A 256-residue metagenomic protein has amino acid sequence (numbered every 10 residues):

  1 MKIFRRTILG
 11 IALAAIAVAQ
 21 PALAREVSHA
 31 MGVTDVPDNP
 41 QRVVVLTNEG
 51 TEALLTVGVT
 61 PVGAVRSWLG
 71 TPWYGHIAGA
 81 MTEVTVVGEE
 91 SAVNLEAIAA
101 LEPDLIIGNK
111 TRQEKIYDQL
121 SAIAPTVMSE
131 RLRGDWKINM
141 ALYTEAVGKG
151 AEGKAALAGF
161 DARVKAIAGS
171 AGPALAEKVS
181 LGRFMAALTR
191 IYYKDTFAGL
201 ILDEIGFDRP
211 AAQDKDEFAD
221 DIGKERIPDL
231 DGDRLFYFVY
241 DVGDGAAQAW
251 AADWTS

Functional and structural regions predicted by a protein language model:
K2-A14, A19-E49, E152-S180, D241-A251: Bacterial Sec-exported substrate-binding components of ABC uptake systems
A24, P37-P40, T51, L55 (+11 more regions): Extracytoplasmic/secreted envelope proteins and their assembly/folding machinery, especially bacterial periplasmic
V27, V33-P37, R42-V44, V62 (+3 more regions): Mobile, glycine- and charge-enriched loop segments and immediately flanking short secondary-structure elements within
V33, K115-A186: Extracytoplasmic substrate-binding proteins
R42, G50-A97: A short, structured surface patch at a secondary-structure boundary
E49-E52, S67-G70, R112-K115, R133-D135 (+2 more regions): Solvent-exposed loop/turn segments at secondary-structure junctions within structured extracellular/periplasmic domains
P61-S67, G108, P125-R131: Short hydrophobic/aromatic-enriched beta-strand-loop microsegments
H76-M128, A171-R183, R190-S256: Binding-cleft/active-site segments that stabilize strongly anionic ligands or cofactors
